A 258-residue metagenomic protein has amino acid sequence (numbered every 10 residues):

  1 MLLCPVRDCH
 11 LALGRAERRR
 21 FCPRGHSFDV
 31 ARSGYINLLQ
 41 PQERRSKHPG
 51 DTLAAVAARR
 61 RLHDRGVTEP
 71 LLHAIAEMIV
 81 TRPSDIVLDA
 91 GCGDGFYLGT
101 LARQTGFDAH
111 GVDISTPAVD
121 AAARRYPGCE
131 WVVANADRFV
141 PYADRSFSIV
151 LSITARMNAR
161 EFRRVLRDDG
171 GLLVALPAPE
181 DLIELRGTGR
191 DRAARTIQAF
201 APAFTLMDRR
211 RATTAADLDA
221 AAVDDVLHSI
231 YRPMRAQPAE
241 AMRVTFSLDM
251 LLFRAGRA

Functional and structural regions predicted by a protein language model:
M1-H48: N-terminal auxiliary segments of SAM/dcSAM-dependent transferases
R45, G50-L71: Class I SAM-dependent methyltransferase Rossmann-like catalytic core, especially the SAM/SAH-binding loop
R65-P83: Conserved alpha-helix/loop element of class I SAM-dependent methyltransferases that forms part of the SAM/SAH-binding
I86-L88, D94-F139: Class I SAM-dependent methyltransferase SAM/SAH-binding core
R138-I149: A short acidic, Gly/Pro-enriched loop at the edge of an enzyme's catalytic core that lines a small-molecule cofactor
A159-G171: A short glycine-rich, Lys/Arg-flanked "PGG" loop and its adjoining helix->strand segment in the class I
G171-A199: Conserved class I S-adenosyl-L-methionine
R211-A258: Conserved Class I S-adenosyl-L-methionine
